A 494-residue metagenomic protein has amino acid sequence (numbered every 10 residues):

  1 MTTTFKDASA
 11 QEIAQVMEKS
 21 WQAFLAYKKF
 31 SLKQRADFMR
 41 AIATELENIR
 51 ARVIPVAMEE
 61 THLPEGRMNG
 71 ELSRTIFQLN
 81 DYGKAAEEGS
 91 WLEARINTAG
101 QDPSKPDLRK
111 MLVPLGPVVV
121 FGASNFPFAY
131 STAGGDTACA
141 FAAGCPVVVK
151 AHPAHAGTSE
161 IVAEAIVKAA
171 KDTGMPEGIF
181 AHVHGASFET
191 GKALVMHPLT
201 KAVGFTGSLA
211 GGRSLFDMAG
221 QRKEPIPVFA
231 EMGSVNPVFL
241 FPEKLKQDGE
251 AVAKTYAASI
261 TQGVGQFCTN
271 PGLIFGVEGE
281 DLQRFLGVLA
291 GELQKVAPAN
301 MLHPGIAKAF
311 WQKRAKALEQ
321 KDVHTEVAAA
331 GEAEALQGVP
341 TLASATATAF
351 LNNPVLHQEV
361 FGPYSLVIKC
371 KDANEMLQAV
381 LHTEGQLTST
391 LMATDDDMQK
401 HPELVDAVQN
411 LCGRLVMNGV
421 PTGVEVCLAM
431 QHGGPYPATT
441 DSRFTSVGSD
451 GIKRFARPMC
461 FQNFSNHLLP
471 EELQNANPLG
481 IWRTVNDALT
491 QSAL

Functional and structural regions predicted by a protein language model:
M1-P106: N-terminal Rossmann-like NAD(P)+-binding subdomain of aldehyde/semialdehyde dehydrogenases
F38, A143-T158, I179, E224-K244 (+5 more regions): Short loop-to-beta-strand entry elements in the cores of soluble alpha/beta enzymes
W91-A258, F275, G279-L282, A493-L494: Rossmann-like NAD(P) dinucleotide-binding subdomain of oxidoreductase/dehydrogenase enzymes
N125, A154, S187-E189, T200 (+13 more regions): Short, glycine-/Ser/Thr-/acidic-enriched flexible segments
K254, G276-L387: NAD(P)-dependent aldehyde/semialdehyde dehydrogenase
A333-L336, A373-L469, L489-S492: C-terminal core of ALDH-fold dehydrogenases
P470-L494: Extended hydrophobic packing segments that form well-structured cores
